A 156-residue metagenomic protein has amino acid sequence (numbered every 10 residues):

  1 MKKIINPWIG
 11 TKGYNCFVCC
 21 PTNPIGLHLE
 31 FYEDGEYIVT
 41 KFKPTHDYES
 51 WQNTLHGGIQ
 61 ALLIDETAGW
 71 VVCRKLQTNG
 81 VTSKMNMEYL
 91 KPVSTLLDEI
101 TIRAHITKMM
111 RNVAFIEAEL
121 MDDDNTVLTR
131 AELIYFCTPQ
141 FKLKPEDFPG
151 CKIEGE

Functional and structural regions predicted by a protein language model:
M1-H46, C151, E156: Non-catalytic linker/capping segments at the edges of enzyme domains
M1-P7, S94-L96, T107-E156: HotDog/MaoC-like acyl-thioester-processing domains
E36-I38, V81-S83, I100, A114 (+1 more regions): Hydrophobic core residues within well-ordered beta-strands of beta-rich domains
K41-K43, N86-E88, R103-H105, E119 (+1 more regions): Residue-level recognition of well-ordered beta-strand positions that form the cores of beta-sheet-rich folds across
K43, D47-T67: A short mixed-secondary-structure module that forms the rim of ligand-binding clefts
S50, E88-L90, D123: A structural connector/turn signal
T67-T101, I106: Hydrophobic beta-strand-centered segment that forms part of the acyl-chain substrate-binding groove
